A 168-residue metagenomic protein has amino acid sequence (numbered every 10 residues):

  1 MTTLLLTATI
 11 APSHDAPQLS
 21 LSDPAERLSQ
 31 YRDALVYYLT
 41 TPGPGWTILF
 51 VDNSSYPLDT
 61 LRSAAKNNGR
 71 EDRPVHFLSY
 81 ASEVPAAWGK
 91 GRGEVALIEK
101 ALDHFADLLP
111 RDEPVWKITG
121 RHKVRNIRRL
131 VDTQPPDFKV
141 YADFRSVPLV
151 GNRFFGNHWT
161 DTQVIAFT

Functional and structural regions predicted by a protein language model:
M1-T168: ER/Golgi luminal nucleotide-sugar-dependent glycosyltransferases, focusing on the catalytic module
